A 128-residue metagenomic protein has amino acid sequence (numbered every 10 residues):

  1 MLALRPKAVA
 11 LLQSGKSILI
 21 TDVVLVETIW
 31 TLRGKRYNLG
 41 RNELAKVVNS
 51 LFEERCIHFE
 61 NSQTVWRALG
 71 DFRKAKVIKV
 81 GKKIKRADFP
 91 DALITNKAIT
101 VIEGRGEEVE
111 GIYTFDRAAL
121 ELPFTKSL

Functional and structural regions predicted by a protein language model:
M1-I20, R36-K46, E108: Short, well-structured N-terminal submotif of metal-dependent ribonuclease cores
S14, V48-H58, R117-L128: Short, mixed-charge aromatic SLiMs
L19-I20, F59, F89, T114: Short beta-strand scaffold positions
D22, S62, D88-N96: Conserved glycosyltransferase catalytic-site signature
D22-V24, F52-K83: Acidic catalytic patch
T31, K35-F59: Helix-adjacent hinge/juxtasegments
T95-L128: Acidic, PIN/NYN-like endoribonuclease modules and their adjacent C-terminal/linker elements
